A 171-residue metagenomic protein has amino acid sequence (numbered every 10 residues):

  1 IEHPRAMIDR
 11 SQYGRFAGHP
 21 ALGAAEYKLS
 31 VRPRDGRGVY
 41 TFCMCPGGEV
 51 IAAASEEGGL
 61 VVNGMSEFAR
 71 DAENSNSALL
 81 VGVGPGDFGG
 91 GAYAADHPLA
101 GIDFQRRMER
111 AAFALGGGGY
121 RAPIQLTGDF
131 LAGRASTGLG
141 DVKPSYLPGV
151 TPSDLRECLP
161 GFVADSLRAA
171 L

Functional and structural regions predicted by a protein language model:
I1-L171: Residues forming the flavin
